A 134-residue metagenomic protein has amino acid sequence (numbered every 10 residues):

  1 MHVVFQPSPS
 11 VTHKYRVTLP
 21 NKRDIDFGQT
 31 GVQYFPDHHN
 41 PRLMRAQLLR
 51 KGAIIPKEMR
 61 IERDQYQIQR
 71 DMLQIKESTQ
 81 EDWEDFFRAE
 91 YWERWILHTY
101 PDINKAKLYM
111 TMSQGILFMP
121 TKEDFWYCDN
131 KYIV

Functional and structural regions predicted by a protein language model:
M1-V134: Arg/Lys-rich, low-complexity, intrinsically disordered basic segments
